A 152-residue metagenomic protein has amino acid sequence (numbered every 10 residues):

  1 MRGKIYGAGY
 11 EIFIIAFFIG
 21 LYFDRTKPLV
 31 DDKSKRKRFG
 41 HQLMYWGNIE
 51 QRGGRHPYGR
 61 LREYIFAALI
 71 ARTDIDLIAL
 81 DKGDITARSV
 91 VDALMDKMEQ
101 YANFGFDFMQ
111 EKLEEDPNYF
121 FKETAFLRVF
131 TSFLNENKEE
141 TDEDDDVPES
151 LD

Functional and structural regions predicted by a protein language model:
M1-G3, M44: Short amphipathic alpha-helical segments and their helix-coil junctions
I5-D31: Short, basic amphipathic alpha-helical segments that act as recognition/interaction helices in nucleic-acid-binding
T26-D152: Charged, low-complexity intrinsically disordered terminal regions and linker tails
